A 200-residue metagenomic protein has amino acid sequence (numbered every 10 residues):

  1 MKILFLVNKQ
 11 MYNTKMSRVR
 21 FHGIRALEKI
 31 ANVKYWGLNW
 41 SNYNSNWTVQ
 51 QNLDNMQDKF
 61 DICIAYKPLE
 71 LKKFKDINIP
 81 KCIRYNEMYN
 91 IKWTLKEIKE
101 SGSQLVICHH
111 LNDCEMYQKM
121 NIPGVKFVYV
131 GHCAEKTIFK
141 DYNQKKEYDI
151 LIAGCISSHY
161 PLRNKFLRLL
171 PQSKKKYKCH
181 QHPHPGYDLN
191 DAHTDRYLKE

Functional and structural regions predicted by a protein language model:
M1-D58, A65-E200: Nucleotide-sugar donor-binding catalytic core of glycosyltransferases
